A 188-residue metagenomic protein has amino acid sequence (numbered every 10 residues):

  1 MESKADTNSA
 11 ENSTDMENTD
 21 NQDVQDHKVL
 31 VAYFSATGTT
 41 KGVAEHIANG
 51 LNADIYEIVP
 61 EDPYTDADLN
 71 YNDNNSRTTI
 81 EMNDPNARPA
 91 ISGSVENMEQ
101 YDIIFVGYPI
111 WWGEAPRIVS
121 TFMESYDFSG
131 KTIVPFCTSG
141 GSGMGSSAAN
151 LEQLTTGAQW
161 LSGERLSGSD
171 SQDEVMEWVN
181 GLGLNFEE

Functional and structural regions predicted by a protein language model:
E2-V106, G113-A115, D173-E188: N-terminal beta1-alpha1-beta2 submodule of the flavodoxin-like/Rossmannoid cofactor-binding fold
H46-G50, S125, N150, L154: Alpha-helical structural signal in soluble globular domains
D54, S129, A158-Q159: Secondary-structure boundary/capping positions in well-ordered alpha/beta enzyme cores
M98, E124-G130, L154-T155: Short, conserved loop/helix-junction motifs that constitute active-site signature segments in enzyme catalytic cores
V106-G107, P135: Redox-cofactor binding/interface segments in oxidoreductases and associated redox assembly factors
A115-P116, S146: Conserved alpha/beta-hydrolase "acid-adjacent" motif
I118-M123: Typically the conserved alpha-helix immediately C-terminal to a functionally engaged Cys/Sec in thioredoxin-like
V134-D170: Short, glycine-/small-residue-rich phosphate/pyrophosphate-handling segment
